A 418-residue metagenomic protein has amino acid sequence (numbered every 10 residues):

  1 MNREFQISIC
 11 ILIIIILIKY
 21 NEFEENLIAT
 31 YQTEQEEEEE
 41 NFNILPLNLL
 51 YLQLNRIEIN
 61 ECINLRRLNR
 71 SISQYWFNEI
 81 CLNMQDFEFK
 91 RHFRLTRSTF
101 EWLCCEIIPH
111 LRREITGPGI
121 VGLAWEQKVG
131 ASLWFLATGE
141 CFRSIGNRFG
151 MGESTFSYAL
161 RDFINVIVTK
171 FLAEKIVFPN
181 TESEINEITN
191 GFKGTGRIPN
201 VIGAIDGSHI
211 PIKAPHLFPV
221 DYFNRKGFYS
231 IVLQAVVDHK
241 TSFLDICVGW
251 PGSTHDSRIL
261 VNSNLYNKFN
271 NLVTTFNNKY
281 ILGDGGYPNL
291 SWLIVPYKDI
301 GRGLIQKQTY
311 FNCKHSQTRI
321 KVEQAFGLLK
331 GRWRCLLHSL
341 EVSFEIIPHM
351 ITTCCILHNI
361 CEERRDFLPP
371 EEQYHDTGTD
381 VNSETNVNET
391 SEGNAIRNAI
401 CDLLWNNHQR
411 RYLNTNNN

Functional and structural regions predicted by a protein language model:
M1-N418: Short, polybasic Lys/Arg-rich linear motifs in disordered N-terminal/cytosolic regions
